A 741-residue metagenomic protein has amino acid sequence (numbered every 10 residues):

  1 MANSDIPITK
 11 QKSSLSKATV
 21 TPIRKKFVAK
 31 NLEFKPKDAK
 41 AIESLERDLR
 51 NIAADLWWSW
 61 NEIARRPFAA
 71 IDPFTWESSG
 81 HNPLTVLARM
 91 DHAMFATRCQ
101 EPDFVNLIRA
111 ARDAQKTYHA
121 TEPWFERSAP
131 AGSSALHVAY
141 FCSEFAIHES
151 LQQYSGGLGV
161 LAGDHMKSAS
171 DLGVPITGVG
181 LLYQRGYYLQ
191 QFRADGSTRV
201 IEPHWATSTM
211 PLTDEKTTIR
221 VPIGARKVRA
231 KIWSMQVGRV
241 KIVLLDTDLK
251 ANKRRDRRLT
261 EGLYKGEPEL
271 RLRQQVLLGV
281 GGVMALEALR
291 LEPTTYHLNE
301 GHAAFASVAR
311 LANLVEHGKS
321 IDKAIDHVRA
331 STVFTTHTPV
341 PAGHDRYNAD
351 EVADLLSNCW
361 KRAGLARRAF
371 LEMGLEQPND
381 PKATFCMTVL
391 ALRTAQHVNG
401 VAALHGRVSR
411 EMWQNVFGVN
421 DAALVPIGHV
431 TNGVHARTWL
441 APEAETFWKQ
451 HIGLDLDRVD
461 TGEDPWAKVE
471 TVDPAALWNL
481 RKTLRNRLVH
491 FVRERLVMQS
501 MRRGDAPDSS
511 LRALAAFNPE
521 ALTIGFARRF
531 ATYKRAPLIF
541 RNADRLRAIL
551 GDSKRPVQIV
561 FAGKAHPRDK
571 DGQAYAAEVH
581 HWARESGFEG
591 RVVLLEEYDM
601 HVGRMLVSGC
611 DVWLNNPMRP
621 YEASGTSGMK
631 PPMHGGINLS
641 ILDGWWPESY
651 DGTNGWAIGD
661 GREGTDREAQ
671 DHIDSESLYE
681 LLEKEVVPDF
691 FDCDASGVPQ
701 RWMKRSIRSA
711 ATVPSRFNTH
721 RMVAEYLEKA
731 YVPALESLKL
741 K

Functional and structural regions predicted by a protein language model:
A2-K741: Catalytic cores of carbohydrate-active enzymes across secretory and cytosolic contexts
